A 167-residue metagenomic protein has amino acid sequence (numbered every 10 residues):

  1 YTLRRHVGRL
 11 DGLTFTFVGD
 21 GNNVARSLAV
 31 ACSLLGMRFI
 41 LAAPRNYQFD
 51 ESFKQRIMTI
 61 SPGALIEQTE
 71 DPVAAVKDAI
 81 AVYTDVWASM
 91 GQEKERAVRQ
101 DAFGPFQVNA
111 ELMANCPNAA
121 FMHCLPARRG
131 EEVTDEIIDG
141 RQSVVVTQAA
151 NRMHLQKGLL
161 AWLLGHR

Functional and structural regions predicted by a protein language model:
Y1, I80-W87, L160-H166: Short, surface-exposed amphipathic charged segments that create phosphate/polyanion-binding patches used for binding
T2-L3, L28, Q156, L160: Buried hydrophobic packing segments
R4, M37, W87, N118 (+1 more regions): Residue-level marker of positions within ordered structural domains that often coincide with functionally constrained
R5-T84: Glycine-rich phosphate/diphosphate-binding loop of Rossmann-like nucleotide-binding domains
D20, R45, R96, Q100-D101 (+1 more regions): Conserved short-loop catalytic and cofactor-binding motifs
N23, S27, S52, E70 (+3 more regions): Conserved active-site and cofactor/substrate-binding residues in soluble primary-metabolism enzymes
M58-E136: Rossmann-like adenosine-cofactor binding region
N118-A120, L125-R167: Adenosine-phosphate binding glycine-rich loop
